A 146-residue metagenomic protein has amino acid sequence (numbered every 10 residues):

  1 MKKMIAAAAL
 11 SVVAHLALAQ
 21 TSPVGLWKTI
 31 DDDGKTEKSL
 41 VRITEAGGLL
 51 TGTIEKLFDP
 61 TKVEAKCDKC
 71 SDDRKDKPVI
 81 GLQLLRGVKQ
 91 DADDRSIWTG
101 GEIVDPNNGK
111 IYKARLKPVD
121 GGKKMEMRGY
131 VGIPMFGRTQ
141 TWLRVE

Functional and structural regions predicted by a protein language model:
M1-M4: Positively charged n-region of N-terminal signal peptides that target proteins for export
A14-L16: N-terminal signal peptide c-region/cleavage motif recognized by signal peptidases
T29-A114: Central antiparallel beta-sheet cores of small beta-barrel/beta-sandwich binding domains
A46, V119-G121: Structural motif
K113-K117, M125-E126, Y130: C-terminal terminal-subdomain/extension
K124, Y130-E146: Edge beta-strand at a domain terminus
